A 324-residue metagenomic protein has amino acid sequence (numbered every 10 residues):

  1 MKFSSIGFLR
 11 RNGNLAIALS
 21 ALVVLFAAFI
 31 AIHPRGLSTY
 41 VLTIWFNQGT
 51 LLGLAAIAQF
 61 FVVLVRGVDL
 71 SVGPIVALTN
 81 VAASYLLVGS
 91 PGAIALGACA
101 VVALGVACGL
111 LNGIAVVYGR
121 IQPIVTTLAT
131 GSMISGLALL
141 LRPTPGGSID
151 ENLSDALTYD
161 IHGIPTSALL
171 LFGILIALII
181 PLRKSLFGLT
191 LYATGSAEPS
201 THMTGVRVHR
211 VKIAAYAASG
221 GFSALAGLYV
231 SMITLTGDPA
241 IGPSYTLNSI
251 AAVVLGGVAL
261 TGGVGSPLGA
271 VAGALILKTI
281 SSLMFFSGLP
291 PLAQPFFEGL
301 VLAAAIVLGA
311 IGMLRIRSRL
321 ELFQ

Functional and structural regions predicted by a protein language model:
M1-A27, A177, M203-R210, I280-Q324: Cytosolic-side transmembrane-helix boundaries in multi-pass membrane proteins
L15-I17, F29-H33, Y159-T194, R207-H209 (+3 more regions): Alpha-helical transmembrane segments of multi-pass integral membrane proteins
A21-L37, V65, A138-P143, I179-L186: Structural signal for alpha-helical transmembrane segments and their membrane-water exit/capping regions in multi-pass
F26-I30, P34-S90, I114-G119, G257-P267 (+1 more regions): Single transmembrane alpha-helix segments in multi-pass membrane proteins
P91-G131, G173, A272-I276: Alpha-helical transmembrane segments within multi-pass membrane transporters and channels
G119, P123-S185, V211-A214, I233-G242 (+3 more regions): Transmembrane helix-bundle core of multi-pass membrane transporters and related energy-transducing complexes
E198-H202, V206-A218: Amphipathic cytosolic juxtamembrane alpha-helices at the membrane-cytosol interface of multi-pass membrane transporters
S223, I233-G299: Transmembrane alpha-helical segments in multi-pass inner-membrane proteins
